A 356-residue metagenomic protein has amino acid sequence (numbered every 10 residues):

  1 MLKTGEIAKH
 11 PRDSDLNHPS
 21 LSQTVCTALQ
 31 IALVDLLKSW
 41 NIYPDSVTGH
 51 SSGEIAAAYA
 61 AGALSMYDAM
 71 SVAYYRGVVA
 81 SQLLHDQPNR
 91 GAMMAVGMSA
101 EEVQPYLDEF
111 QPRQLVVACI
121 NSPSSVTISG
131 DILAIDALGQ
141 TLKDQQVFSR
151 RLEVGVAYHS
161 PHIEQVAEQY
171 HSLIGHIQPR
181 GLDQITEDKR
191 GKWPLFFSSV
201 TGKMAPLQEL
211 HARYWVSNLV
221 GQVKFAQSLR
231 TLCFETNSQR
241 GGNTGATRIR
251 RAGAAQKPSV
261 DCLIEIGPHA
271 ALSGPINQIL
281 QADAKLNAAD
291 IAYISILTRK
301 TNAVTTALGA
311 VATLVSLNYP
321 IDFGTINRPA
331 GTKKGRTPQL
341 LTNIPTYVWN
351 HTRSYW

Functional and structural regions predicted by a protein language model:
M1-E109, V147-A157, P161, V166 (+5 more regions): FabD-like malonyl-/acyl-CoA
M1-L21, G91-M93, R113-N121, V200-T201 (+3 more regions): Acyltransferase loading domain of fatty acid and polyketide assembly lines
V25-P44, V96-G97, R180, L210 (+1 more regions): Flexible, low-complexity segments
T48, A95, V116-A118, T127-S129 (+4 more regions): Structured core elements
N89-G91, C119-S125, E153, K189-W193: Short Gly/Ser/Thr- and Asp/Glu-enriched loop/turn motifs at secondary-structure junctions
A100, G130-I135: Helix N-cap motif at beta-to-alpha junctions
L107-E109, I135-Q145: Short amphipathic alpha-helices in soluble, non-transmembrane regions that often serve as interface/regulatory elements
D183-R213, L308, L314: Short helix-loop capping/hinge segments that flank enzyme active sites or metal/cofactor-binding pockets
